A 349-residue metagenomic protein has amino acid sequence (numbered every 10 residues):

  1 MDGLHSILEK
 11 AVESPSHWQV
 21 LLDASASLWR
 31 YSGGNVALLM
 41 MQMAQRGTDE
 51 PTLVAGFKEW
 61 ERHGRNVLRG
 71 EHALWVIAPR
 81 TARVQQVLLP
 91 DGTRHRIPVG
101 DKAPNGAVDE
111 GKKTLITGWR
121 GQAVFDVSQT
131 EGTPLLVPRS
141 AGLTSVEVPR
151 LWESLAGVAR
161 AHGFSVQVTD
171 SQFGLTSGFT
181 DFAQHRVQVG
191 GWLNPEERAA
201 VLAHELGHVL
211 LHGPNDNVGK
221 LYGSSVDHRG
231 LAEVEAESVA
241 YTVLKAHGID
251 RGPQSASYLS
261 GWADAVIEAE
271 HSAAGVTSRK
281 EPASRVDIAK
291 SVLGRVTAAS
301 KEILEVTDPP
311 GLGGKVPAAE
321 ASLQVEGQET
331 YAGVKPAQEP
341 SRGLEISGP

Functional and structural regions predicted by a protein language model:
M1-S347: N-terminal accessory/interface modules of nucleic-acid-binding and processing proteins
